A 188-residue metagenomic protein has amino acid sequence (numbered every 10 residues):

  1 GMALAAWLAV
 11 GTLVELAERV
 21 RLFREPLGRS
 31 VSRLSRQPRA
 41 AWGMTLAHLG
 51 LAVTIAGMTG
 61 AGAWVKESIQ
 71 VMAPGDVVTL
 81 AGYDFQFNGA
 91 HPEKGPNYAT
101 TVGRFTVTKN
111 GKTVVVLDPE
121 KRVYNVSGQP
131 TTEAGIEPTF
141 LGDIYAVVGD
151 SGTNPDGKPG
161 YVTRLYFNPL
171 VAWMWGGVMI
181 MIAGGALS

Functional and structural regions predicted by a protein language model:
G1-S188: Solvent-exposed, non-transmembrane regions of integral membrane proteins
